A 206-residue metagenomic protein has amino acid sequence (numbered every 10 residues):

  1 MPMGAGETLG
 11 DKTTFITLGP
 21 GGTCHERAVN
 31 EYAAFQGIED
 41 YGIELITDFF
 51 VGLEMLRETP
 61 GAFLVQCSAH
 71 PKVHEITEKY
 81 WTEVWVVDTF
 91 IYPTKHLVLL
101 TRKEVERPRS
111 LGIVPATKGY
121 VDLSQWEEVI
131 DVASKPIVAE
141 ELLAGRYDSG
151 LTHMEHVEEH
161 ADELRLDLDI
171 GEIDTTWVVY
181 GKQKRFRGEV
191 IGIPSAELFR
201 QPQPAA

Functional and structural regions predicted by a protein language model:
M1-A206: Domain-level signature for soluble enzymes in the chorismate/prephenate branch of the shikimate pathway
